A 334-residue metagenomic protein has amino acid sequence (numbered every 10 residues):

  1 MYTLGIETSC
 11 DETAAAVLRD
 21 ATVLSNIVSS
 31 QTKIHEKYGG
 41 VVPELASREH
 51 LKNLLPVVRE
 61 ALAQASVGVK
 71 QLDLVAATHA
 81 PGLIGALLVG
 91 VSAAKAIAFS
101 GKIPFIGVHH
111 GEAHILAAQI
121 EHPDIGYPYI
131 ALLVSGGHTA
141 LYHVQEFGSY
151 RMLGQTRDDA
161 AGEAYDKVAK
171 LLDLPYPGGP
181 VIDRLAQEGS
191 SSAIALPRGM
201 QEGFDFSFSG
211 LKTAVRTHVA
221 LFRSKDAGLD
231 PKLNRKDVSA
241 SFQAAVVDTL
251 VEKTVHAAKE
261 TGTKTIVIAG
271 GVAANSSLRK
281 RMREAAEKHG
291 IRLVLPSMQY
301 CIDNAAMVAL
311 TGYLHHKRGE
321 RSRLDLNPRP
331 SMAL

Functional and structural regions predicted by a protein language model:
Y2-P81, H110, V238: N-terminal beta-alpha supersecondary unit
T13-L18, A131-L133, T139-H143: Short beta-strand scaffold segments in enzyme catalytic cores
G68, R184-I266, S276-H289, H316: A contiguous, well-structured pocket-lining segment that forms one wall/lid of small-molecule binding clefts in soluble
A77-K102, I120, S276-E284: Short Gly/Thr/Asp-enriched flexible loops that form oxyanion-binding sites at enzyme active sites
I103, V108-I130, T311: Conserved phosphate-binding catalytic cores of ATP/NTP-utilizing and phosphoryl-transfer enzymes
G107-V108, R283-M307: Conserved phosphate-binding/catalytic loops in two-lobed NTP-binding clefts
I115-L116, P296-L334: Glycine-rich phosphate-binding/hydrolytic loop that grips phosphoryl groups
P123, Q145-E188, K212-T213, T217-R223: Glycine-rich phosphate-binding loop plus the immediately following alpha-helix
